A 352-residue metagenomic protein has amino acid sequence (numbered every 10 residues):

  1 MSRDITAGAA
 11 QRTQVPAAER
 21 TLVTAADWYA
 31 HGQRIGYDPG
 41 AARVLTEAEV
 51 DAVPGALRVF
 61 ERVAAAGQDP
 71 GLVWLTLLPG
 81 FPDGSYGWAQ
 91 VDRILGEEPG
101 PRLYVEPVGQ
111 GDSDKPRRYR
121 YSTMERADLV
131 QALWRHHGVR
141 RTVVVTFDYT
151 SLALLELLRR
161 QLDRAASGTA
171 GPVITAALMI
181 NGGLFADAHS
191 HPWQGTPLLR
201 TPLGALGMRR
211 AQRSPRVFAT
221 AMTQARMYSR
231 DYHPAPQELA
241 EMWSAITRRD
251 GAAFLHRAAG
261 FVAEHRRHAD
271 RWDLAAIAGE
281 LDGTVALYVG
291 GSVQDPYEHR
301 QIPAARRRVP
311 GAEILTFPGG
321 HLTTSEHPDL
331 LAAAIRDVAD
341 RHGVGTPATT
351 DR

Functional and structural regions predicted by a protein language model:
S2-E49, V59-G67, Y86-G87, L103 (+3 more regions): Flexible "cap/lid" subdomain of the alpha/beta-hydrolase fold that forms the substrate-access gate
G71-L75, T142: Charged active-site motifs of nucleotide-sugar-dependent glycosyltransferases
L72, G80-D83, D148: Active-site glycine-rich loops that stabilize anionic/oxyanionic intermediates across multiple enzyme folds
T76-G80, V289-G290: The conserved beta1-alpha1 loop
G80-D92: The serine-hydrolase catalytic nucleophile loop
Q90-G100: A short, Lys/Arg-enriched amphipathic alpha-helix followed by its capping loop at the start of a domain
V91, L157, Q161, A334-V338: Hydrophobic residues on the short alpha-helix immediately C-terminal to a glycine-rich phosphate/catalytic loop
R308-R352: Catalytic active-site module of serine/aspartate enzymes centered on a nucleophile-bearing elbow/loop
